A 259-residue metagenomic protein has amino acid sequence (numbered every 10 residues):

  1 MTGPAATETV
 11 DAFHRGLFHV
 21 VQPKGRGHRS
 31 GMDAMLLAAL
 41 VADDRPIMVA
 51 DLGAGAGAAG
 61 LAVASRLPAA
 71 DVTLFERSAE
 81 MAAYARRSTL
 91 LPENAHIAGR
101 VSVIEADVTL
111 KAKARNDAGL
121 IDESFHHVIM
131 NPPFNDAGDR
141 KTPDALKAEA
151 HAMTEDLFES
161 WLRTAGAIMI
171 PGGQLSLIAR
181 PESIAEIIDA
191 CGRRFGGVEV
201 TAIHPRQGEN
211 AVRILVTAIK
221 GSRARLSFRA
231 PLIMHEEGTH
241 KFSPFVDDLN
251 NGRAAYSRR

Functional and structural regions predicted by a protein language model:
T2-D43: Class I SAM-dependent transferase core
H19, D71, R100-S102, G196-E199: Conserved beta-strand segments of alpha/beta enzyme cores
R26, S30, E155-A211: Conserved Class I SAM-dependent methyltransferase catalytic core
H28-S30, A34-M35, F125, D139 (+1 more regions): Hydrophobic/basic alpha-helical segments enriched in Actinobacteria
D33, A39-K141: Conserved SAM/SAH cofactor-binding pocket of Class I
L37, W161, A218: Residue-level signal for inorganic ion chemistry
P132-S160: Mobile active-site "lid"/loop adjacent to the S-adenosyl-L-methionine
N210-R259: SAM/dcSAM-binding transferase cores
